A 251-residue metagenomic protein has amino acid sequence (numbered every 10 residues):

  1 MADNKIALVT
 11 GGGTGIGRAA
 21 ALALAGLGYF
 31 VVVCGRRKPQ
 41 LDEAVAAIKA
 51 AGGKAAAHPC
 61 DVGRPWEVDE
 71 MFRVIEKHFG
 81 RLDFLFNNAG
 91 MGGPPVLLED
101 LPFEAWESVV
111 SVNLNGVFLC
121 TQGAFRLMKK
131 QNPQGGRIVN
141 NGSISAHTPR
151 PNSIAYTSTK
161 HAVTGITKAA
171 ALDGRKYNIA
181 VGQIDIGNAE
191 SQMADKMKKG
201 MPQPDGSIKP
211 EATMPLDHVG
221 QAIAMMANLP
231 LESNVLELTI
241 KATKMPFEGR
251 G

Functional and structural regions predicted by a protein language model:
G13-G15: Conserved glycine-rich cofactor-binding loop
L27-E43: Conserved glycine-rich Rossmann-like NAD(P)H-binding loop of the short-chain dehydrogenase/reductase
K38, P59-M71, F103: The beta1-alpha1 cofactor-binding region of Rossmann-like NAD(H)/NADP(H)-dependent oxidoreductases
V96-L98, A105-E107: Substrate-binding pocket helix/loop in short-chain dehydrogenase/reductase
T121, T159: Active-site helix of classical SDR
S143: Residue(s) in the substrate-gating loop at a strand-loop-helix junction that position the organic substrate next
Q183-I184, P202-E248: C-terminal helical subdomain
